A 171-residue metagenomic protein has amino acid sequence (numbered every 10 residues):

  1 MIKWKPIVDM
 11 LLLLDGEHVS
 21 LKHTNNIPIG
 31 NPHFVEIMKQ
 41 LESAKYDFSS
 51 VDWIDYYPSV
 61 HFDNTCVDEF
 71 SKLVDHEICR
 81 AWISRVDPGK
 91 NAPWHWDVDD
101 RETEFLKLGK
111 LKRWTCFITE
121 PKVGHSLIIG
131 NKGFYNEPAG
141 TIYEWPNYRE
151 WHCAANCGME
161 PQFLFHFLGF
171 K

Functional and structural regions predicted by a protein language model:
M1-W82: Non-heme Fe(II)/2-oxoglutarate
G16, I78-A81, L111-R113, K122 (+1 more regions): Sequence-level motif detector for i,i+2 pairs with an aromatic at +2
T24, P32, M38-Q40, V86 (+3 more regions): Structured loops at beta-to-helix junctions and adjacent beta-edge loops in soluble globular domains
K72-D75, F105-L108, Y135, A155-G158: A general structural signal for short secondary-structure junctions and capping/turn motifs
I78-C79, P93-W114: A short beta-loop-beta micro-motif enriched in histidine and acidic residues
R85-D87, E104-G124, L168: Short, conserved beta-strand element in jelly-roll/cupin
D87-K90, G140: Tight coil/turn sites that cap or link beta-strands
F117-K171: Catalytic core of Fe(II)/2-oxoglutarate
